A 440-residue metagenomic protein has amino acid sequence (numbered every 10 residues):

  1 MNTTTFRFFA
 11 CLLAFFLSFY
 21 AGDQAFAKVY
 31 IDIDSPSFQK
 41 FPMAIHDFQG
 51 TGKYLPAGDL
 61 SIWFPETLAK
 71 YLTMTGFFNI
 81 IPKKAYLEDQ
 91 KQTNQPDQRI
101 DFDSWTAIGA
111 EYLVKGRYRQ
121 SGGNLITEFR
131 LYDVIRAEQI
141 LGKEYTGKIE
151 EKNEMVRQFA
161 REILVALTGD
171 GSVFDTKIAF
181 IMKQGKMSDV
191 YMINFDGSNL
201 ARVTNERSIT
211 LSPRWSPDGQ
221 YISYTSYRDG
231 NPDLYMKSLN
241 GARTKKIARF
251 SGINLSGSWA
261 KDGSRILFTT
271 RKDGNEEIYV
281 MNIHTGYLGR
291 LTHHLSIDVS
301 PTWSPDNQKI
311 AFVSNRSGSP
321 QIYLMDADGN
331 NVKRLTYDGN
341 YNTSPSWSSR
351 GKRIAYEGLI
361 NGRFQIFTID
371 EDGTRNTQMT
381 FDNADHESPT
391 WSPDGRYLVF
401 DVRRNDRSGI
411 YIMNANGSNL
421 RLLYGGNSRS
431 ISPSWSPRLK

Functional and structural regions predicted by a protein language model:
A10-Y20: Bacterial N-terminal signal peptides
V29, L87, T93-E162: Amphipathic beta-strand/beta-sheet edge segments enriched in Tyr/Trp
D32-I100, V114, Y118: Short beta-strand->alpha-helix linker/helix-N-cap micro-motif that forms a surface specificity/interaction loop
I135, N194-S198, S238-A242, N282-G286 (+3 more regions): Short loop/turn segments that connect beta-strands within beta-propeller blades
G171, M182-D189, N205-S208, T225-L234 (+13 more regions): A flexible loop/linker signature enriched in serine peptidases of the S9 family
I178, G219-I222, G263-L267, N307-A311 (+2 more regions): Hydrophobic beta-strand positions that form the internal "hydrophobic ladder" of WD40/Gbeta-like beta-propeller blades
Y411-K440: Blade-level signature of beta-propeller repeat domains, shared across WD40, Kelch, NHL, RCC1 and BNR/Asp-box propellers
